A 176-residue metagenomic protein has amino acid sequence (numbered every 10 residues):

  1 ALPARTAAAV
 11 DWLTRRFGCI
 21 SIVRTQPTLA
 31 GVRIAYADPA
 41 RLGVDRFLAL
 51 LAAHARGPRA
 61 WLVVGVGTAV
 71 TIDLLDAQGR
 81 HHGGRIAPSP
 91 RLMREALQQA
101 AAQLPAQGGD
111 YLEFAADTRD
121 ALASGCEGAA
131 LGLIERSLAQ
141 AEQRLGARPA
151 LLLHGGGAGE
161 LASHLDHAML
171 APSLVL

Functional and structural regions predicted by a protein language model:
A1-W61, Q78-L176: Nucleotide/phosphate-binding catalytic cleft detector across ATP-hydrolyzing and phosphate-transferring enzymes
Q26, T68-A69: Short glycine-enriched loops at secondary-structure junctions
V63, V70-L75: Short beta-strand scaffold segments in enzyme catalytic cores
V66-T68, A147: Short, basic and Ser/Thr-rich N-terminal targeting/leader segments
